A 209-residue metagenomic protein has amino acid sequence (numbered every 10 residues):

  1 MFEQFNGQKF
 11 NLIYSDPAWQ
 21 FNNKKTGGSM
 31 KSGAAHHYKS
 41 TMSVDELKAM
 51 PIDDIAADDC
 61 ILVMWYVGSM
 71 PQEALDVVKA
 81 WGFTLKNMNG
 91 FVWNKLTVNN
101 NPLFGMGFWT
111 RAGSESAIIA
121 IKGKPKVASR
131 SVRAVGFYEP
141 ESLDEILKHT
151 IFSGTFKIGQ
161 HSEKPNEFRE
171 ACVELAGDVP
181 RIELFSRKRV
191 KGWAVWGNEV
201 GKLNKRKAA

Functional and structural regions predicted by a protein language model:
M1-A209: Class I S-adenosyl-L-methionine-dependent methyltransferase catalytic core
